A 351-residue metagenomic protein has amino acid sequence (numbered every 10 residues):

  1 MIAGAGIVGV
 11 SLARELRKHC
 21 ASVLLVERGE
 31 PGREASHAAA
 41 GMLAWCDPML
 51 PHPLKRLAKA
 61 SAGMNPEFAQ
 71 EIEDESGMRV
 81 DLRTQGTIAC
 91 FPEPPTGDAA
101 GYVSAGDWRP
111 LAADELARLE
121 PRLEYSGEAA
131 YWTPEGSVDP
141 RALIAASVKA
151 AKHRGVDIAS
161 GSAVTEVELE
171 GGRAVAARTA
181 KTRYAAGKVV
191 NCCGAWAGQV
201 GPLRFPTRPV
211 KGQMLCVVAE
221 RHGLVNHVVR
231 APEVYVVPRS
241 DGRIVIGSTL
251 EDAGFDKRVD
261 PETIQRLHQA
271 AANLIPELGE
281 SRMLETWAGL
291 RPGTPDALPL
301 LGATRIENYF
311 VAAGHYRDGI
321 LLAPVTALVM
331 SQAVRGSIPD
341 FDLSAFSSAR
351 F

Functional and structural regions predicted by a protein language model:
M1-A3, V26, A177, Y184-W196 (+1 more regions): Short hydrophobic core segments
M1-L25: N-terminal Rossmann-like FAD-binding beta1-loop-alpha1 element of flavoenzymes
S11-H19, G41-A44, M78-R83, R183-N308: Active-site substrate-recognition segment that forms the wall of the catalytic cavity or substrate channel
R17-A39: Glycine-rich FAD pyrophosphate-binding loop
G41-L119, A270-A272: Dinucleotide-binding Rossmann-like beta1-alpha1 core, especially the glycine-rich loop that anchors the ADP
R56-K59, E93-P95, A130-K149, R258-T263 (+1 more regions): Short beta-strand to alpha-helix junction loop
R109, D114-A117, S137, P209-V210 (+1 more regions): Flavin (FAD/FMN) cofactor-binding core of flavoprotein oxidoreductases
A130-K188, C192: Helical element adjacent to the flavin cofactor pocket in flavoenzyme catalytic cores
